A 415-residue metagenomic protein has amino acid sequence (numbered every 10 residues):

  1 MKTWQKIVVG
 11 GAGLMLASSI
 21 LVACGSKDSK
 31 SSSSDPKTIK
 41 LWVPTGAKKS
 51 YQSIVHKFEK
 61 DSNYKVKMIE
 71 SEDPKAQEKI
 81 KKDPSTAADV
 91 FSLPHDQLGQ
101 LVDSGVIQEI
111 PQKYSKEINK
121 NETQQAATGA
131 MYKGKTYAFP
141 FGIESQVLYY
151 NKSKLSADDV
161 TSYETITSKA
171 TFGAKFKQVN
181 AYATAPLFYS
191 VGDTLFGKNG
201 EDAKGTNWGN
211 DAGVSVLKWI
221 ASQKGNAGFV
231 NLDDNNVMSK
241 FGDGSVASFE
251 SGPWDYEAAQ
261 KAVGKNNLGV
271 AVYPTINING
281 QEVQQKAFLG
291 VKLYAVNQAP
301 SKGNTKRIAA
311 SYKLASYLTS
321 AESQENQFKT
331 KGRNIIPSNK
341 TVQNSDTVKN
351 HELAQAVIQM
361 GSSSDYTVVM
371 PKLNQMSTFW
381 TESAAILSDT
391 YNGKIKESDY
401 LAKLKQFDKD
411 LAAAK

Functional and structural regions predicted by a protein language model:
T3-G13, A17-Q97, N277, Q375 (+1 more regions): Conserved N-terminal structural module of periplasmic/extracytoplasmic solute-binding proteins
E70-K79, D96, V230-D243, W254: Short helix-initiation/N-cap motifs at beta->coil->alpha
H95-V147, D158, V270-A271: Hinge/lid segment of periplasmic solute-binding proteins
D103-E109, K133-K135, A259-V283, H351-E352: Ligand-binding "clamshell"
M131, P337-K340, A354-D410: C-terminal capping/gating helix-and-loop segments adjacent to ligand/active sites or protein-protein/ligand interfaces
Y137-F141, Q146, E164-V214, V246: Extracytoplasmic/periplasmic solute-binding protein
D202-D233: Glycine-centered hinge/linker elements that transmit conformational signals in sensory and ligand-binding systems
A262-R333: Extracytoplasmic/periplasmic substrate-recognition and gating elements
